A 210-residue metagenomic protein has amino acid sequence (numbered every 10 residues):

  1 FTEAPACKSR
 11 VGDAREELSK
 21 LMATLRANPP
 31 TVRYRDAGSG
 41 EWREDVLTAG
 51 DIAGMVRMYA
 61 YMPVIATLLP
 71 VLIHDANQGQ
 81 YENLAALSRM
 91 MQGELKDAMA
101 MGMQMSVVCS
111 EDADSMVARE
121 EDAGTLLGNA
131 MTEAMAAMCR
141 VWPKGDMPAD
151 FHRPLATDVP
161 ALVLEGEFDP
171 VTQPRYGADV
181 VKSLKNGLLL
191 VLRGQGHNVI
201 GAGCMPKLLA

Functional and structural regions predicted by a protein language model:
T2: Cationic-aromatic interfacial patches
E17-V159: Alpha/beta-hydrolase fold active-site neighborhood
I65, P170-Y176: Conserved alpha/beta-hydrolase "acid-adjacent" motif
C109, D169, V180, L209: Hydrophobic, well-ordered secondary-structure elements that form the walls of internal hydrophobic environments
T157, L162-E165, D169: Short beta-strand/loop motif that positions the catalytic acidic residue of the alpha/beta-hydrolase fold
E167-F168, G194-G196: Acidic beta-to-alpha connecting loop that harbors the catalytic carboxylate
P174-L188, Q195: Active-site-adjacent alpha-helix of alpha/beta-hydrolase-fold enzymes
Q195-P206: Catalytic histidine-centered segment of alpha/beta-hydrolase-like enzymes
